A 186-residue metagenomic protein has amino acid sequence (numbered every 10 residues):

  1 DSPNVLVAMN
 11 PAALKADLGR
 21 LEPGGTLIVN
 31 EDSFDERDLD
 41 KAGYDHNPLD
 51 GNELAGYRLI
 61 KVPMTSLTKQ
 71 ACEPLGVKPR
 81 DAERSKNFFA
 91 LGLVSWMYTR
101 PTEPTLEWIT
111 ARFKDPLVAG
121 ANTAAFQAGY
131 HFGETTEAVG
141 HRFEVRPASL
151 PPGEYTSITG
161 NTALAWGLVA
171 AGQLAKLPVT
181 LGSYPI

Functional and structural regions predicted by a protein language model:
D1-L177: Active-site cofactor/cluster-binding pocket
N30, G182-I186: Generic beta-strand/beta-sheet core signal
